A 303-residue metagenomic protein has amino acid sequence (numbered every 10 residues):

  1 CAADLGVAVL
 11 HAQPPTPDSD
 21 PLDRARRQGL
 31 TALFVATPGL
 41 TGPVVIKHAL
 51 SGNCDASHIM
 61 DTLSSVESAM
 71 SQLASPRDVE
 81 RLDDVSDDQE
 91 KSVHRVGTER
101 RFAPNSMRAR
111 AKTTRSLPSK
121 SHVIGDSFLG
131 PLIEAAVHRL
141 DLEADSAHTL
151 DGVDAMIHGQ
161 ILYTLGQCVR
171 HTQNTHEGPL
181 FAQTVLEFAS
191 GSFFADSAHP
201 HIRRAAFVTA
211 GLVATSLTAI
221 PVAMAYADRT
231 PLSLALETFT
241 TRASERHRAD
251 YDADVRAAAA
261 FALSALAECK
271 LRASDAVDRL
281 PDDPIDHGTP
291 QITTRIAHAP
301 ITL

Functional and structural regions predicted by a protein language model:
A2-D84: Helix-rich alpha-solenoid scaffolding regions
N53-D55, I59, A69, D78-L303: Long alpha-helical repeat scaffolds
